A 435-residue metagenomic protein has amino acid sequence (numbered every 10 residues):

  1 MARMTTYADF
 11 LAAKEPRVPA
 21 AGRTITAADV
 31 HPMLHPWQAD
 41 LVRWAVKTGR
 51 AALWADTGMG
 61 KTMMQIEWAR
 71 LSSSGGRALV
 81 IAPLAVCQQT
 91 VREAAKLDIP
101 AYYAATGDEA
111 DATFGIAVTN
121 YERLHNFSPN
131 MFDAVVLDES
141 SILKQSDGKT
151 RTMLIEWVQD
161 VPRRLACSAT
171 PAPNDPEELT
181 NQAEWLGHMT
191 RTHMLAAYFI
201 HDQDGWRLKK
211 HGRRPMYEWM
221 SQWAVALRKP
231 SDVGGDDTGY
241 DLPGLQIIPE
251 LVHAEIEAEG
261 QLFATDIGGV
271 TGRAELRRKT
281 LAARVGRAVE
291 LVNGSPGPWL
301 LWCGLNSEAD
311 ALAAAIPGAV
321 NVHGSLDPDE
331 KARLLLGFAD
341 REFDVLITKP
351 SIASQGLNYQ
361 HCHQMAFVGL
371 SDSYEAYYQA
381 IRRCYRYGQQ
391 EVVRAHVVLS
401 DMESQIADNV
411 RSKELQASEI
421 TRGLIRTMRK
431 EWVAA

Functional and structural regions predicted by a protein language model:
P16-W54: Conserved pre-motif I regulatory segment
G49-W68: Walker A/P-loop
T62-E67, G75-K96, P173-E178, L305: Conserved Walker A/P-loop ATP-binding site and its immediately adjacent core in helicase/helicase-like ATPase domains
G75-R77, K96, A134, I142 (+2 more regions): Conserved P-loop NTPase motor "coupling/switch" region that bridges the ATPase
D133-V136, E178-N181, L357-L370, V393-V397: A short beta-strand element within the Helicase C-terminal
R277-G304: Conserved interdomain hinge at the start of the Helicase C-terminal
L300-W302, D310-A311, P317-A353: Conserved helicase ATPase core of P-loop NTP-dependent helicases/translocases
D372-A435: A conserved SF2-helicase RecA2
